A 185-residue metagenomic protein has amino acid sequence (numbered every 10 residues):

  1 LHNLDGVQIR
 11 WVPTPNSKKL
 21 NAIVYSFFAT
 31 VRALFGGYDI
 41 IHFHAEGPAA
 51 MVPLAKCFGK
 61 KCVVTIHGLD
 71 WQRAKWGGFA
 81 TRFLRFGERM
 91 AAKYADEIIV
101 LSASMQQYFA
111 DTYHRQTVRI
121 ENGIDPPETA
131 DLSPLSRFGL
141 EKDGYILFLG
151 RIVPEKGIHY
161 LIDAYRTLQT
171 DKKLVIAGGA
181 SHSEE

Functional and structural regions predicted by a protein language model:
D5-V31, R73-A80: A short, charged, and often flexible helix/loop element on the N-terminal side of the glycosyltransferase catalytic
S17-K19, F35-Y38, A49-A50, V63-A80 (+3 more regions): A short, histidine- and acid-enriched strand-loop-helix "catalytic/donor-clamping" loop that lines the nucleotide-sugar
V31-L34, C57, A80-I98: Membrane-proximal helix-turn-helix segments that form the acceptor-binding/catalytic region of lipid-linked
F43-P48: Short His-centered aromatic/hydrophobic patch
S104, G123: Carbohydrate-associated surface elements
I124, L149, K173-E185: Glycosyltransferase donor-sugar binding loop
T129-L140: A short helix/loop element that forms part of the nucleotide-sugar donor recognition site in Leloir-type
G144, V153-T167: A conserved mid-protein helix/loop that constitutes part of the nucleotide-sugar donor-binding site
